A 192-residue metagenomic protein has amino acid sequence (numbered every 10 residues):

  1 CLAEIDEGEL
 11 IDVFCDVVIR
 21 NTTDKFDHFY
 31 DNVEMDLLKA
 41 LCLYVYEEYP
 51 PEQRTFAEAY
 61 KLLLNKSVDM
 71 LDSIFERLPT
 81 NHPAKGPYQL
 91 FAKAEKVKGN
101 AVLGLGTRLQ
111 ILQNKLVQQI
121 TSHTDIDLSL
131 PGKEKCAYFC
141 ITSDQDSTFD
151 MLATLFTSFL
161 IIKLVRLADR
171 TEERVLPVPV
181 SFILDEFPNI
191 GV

Functional and structural regions predicted by a protein language model:
C1-V192: P-loop NTPase motor domains
